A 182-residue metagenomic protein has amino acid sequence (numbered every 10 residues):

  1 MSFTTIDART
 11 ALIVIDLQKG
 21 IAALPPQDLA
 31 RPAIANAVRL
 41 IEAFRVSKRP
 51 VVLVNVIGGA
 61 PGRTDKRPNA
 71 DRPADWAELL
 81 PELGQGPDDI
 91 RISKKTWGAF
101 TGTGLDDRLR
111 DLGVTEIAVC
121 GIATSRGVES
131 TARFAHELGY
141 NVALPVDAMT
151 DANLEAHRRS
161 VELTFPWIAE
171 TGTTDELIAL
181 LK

Functional and structural regions predicted by a protein language model:
M1-A11, R39-S47, N69-K182: Active-site-adjacent betaalpha module
L12-Q18: Acidic-leg catalytic submotif of subtilisin-like serine proteases
I15, R49-I57, G62, P145: Short beta-strand segments at enzyme active-site cores
K19, G58, T150: Short, glycine/acidic-enriched loop or turn micro-motifs at the edges of active sites
I21-L24, G62-T64: A short acidic, helix-capping loop that chelates divalent metal ions and anchors anionic groups
P25-R31, K66-D71: Short glycine-enriched, charge-decorated loop/helix-capping segments at active-site entrances that position
P26-V56: A short alpha/beta connector and helix-capping loop motif
V56, G62-T64, V128, L154-E155: Short Asp/Glu-rich motifs
